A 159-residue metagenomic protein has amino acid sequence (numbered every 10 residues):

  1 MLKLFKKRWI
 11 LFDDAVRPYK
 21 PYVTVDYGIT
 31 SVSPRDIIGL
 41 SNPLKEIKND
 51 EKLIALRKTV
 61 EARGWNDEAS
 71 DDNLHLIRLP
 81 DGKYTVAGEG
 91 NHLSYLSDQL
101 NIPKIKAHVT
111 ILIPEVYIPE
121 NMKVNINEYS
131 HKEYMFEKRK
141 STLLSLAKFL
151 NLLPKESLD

Functional and structural regions predicted by a protein language model:
M1-F5, P18, Q99, K106: Generic N-terminal leader/processing signal
L2, K7-W9, D13, P34 (+2 more regions): Intrinsically disordered, low-complexity regions
L2-K7, D13-A15, Y22-V86: Short alpha-helix boundary/capping and kink motifs at helix termini
Y19-Y22, K155: Generic low-complexity segments that are intrinsically disordered, proline-rich and/or Lys/Arg-biased
A69-V124: A short, basic-hydrophobic beta/loop patch
L112-D159: Amphipathic, charge-rich alpha-helical segments that serve as recognition/docking helices
